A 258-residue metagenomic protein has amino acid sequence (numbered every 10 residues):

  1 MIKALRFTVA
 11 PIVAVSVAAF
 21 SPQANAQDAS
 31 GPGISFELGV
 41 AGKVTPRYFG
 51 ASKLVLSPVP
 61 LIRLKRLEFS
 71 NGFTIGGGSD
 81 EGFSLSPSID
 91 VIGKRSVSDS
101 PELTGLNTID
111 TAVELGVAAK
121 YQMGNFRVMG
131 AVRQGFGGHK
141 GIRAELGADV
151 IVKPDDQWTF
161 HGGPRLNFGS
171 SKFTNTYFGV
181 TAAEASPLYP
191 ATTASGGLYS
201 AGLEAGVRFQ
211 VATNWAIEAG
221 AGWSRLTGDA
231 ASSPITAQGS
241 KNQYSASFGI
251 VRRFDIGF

Functional and structural regions predicted by a protein language model:
A26-S70: Short glycine/proline- and aromatic-enriched beta-strand/turn motifs that initiate or cap beta-hairpins
G31-S35, G78-S84, Y121-F126, D155-T159 (+2 more regions): Strand-connecting loop/turn motifs
I34, V44, L54-P60, I109-L115 (+4 more regions): Residues that define the transmembrane beta-barrel architecture of outer-membrane proteins
I34-V40, I75, F83-P87, V128-G130 (+5 more regions): Transmembrane beta-strands of outer-membrane beta-barrel proteins
L38-P46, N71-G76, S100-T104, N125-F136: Transmembrane beta-strand segments that form the barrel wall of outer-membrane beta-barrel proteins
G42-P46, R66, I89-R95, M123-N125 (+5 more regions): Transmembrane beta-strands of outer-membrane beta-barrel pores
P46-F49, E102-G105, A131-G135, L188-T193 (+1 more regions): Extracellular loop and loop/strand-boundary signature of outer-membrane beta-barrel proteins
E68, G141-E145, D149-K241, R252-F258: Outer-membrane beta-barrel transmembrane domain signature
